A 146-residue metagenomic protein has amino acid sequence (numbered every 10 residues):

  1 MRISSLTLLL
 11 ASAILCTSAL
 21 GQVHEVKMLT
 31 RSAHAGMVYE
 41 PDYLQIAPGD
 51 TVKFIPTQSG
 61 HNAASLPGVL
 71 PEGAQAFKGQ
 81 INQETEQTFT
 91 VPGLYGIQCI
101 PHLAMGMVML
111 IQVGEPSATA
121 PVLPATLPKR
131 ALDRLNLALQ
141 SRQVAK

Functional and structural regions predicted by a protein language model:
M1-T7: Bacterial N-terminal signal peptides that target proteins for export
C16-S18: N-terminal signal peptide c-region/cleavage motif recognized by signal peptidases
L20-K146: Extracytoplasmic copper-binding redox domains, predominantly the cupredoxin/blue-copper superfamily
